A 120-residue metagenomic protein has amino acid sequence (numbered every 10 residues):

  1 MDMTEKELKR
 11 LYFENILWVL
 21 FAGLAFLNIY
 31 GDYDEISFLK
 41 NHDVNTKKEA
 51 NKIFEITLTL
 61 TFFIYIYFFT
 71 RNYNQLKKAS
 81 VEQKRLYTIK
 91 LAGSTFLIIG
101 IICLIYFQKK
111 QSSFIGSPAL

Functional and structural regions predicted by a protein language model:
M1-L120: Short amphipathic, positively biased membrane-proximal segments that drive organelle/inner-membrane targeting
